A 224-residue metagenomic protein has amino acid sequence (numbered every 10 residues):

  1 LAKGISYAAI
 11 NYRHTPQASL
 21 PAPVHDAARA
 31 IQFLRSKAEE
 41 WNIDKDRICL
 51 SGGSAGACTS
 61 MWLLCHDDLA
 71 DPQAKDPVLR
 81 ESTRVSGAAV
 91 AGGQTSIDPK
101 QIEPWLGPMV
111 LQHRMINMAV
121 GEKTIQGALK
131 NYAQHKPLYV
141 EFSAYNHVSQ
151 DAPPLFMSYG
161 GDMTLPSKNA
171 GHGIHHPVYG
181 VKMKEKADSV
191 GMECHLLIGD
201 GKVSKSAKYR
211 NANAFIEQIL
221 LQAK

Functional and structural regions predicted by a protein language model:
L1-A9: Short amphipathic alpha-helix adjacent to the substrate-entry channel of hydrolases
A2, A22, D26-R29, F33 (+5 more regions): Extracytoplasmic/secreted proteins, especially bacterial periplasmic and envelope-associated proteins
A8-K45, H176, V203-A207: Catalytic nucleophile-loop/oxyanion-hole region of alpha/beta-hydrolase and closely related hydrolase-like folds
R13-Q17, S54-C58, Q94-I97, D162-T164 (+1 more regions): Solvent-exposed loop/turn segments at secondary-structure junctions within structured extracellular/periplasmic domains
R29-G107: Primarily recognizes the serine-hydrolase "nucleophile elbow" in alpha/beta-hydrolase and SGNH/GDSL folds
D67-L69, P99-H147, P153, H175-Y179: Mobile cap/lid helix-loop segments that gate and shape the active-site cleft of serine hydrolases
E81-S86, S149-L155, V190-E193: Short, proline-enriched alpha-helix->beta-strand connector loops that line the catalytic pocket of alpha/beta-hydrolase
L155-S167, G171, P177-K224: C-terminal catalytic histidine-bearing segment of alpha/beta-hydrolase fold enzymes
